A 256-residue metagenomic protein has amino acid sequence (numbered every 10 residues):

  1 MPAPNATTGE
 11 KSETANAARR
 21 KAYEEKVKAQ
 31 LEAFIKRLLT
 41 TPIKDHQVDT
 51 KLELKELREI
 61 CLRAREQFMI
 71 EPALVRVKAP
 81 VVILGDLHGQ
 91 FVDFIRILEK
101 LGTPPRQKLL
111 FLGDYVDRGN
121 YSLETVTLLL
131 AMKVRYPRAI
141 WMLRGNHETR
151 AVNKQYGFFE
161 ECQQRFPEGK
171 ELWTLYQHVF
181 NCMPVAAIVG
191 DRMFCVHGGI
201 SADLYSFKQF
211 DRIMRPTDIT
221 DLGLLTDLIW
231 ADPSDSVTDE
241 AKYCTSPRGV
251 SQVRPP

Functional and structural regions predicted by a protein language model:
M1-P256: Feature recognizes metal-dependent phosphohydrolase scaffolds
